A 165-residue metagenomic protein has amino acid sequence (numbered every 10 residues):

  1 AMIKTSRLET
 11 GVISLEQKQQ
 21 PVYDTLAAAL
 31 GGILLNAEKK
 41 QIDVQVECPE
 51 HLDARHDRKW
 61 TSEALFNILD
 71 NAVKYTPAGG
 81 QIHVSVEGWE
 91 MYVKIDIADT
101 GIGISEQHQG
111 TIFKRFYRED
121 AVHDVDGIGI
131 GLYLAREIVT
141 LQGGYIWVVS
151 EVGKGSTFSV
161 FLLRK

Functional and structural regions predicted by a protein language model:
E16-P21, E38, D43-D53: Conserved catalytic submotifs in the C-terminal HATPase_c
L35, I102-G103: Glycine-rich G1-box
A72-V73: Short helix-loop "hinge" at the ATP-lid/N-box region of the Bergerat-fold HATPase_c
G79-M91: Short beta-strand/loop element within the Bergerat-fold HATPase_c
I104-F116: Short conserved segment of the HATPase_c
G131-A135: Short alpha-helical Gxxx[C/S/T] motif in the catalytic ATP-binding
G143-G144: Conserved glycine-rich
